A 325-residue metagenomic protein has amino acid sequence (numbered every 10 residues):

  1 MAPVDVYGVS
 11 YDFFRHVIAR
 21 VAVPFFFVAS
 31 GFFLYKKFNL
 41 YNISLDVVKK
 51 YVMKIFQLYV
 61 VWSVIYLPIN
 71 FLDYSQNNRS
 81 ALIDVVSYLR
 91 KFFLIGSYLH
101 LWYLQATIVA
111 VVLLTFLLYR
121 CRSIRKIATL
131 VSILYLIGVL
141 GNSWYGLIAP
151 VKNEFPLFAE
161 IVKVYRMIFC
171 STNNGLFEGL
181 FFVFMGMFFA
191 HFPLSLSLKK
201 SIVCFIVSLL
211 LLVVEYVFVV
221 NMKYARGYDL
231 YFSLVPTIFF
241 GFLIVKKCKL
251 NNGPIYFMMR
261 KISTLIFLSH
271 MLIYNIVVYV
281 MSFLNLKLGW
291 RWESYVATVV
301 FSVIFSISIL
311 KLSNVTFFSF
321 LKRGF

Functional and structural regions predicted by a protein language model:
M1-F325: Alpha-helical transmembrane segments and their immediate juxtamembrane cytosolic regions
